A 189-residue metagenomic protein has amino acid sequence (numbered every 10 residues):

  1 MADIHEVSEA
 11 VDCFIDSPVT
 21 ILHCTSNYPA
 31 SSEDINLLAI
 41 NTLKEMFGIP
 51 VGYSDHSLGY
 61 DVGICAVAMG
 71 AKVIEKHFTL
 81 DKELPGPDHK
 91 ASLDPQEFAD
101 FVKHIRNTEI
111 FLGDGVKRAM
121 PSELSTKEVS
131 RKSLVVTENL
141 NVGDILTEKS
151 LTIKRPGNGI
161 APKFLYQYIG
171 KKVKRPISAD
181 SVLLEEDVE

Functional and structural regions predicted by a protein language model:
M1-E189: Catalytic cores and adjacent flexible loops of soluble metabolic enzymes that perform enolate/carbanion chemistry on
